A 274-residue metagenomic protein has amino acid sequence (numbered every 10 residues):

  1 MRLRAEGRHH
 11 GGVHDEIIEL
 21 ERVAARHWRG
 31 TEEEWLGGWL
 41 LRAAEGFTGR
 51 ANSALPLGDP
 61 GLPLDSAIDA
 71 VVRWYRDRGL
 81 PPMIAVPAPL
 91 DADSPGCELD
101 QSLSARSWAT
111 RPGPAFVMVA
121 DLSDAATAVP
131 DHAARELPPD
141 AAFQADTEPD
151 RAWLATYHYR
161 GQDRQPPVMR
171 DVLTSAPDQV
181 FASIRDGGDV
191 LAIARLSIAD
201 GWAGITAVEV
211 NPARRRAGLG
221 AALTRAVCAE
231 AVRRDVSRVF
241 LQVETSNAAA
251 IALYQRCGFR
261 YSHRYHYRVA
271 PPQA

Functional and structural regions predicted by a protein language model:
M1-E21, L55-P56, P114-V117, D121-V172 (+2 more regions): Short amphipathic alpha-helix that is part of the acyltransferase structural core
M1-R76, D91, P95, P166: N-terminal charged segments
R26-E32, P95, R111-P114, V172-S183 (+1 more regions): A short helix-loop-beta-strand connector motif used in the catalytic cores of GNAT acetyltransferases and, in some
L64-H158, R268: Acyl-donor-binding surface of acyltransferase catalytic domains
L64-V72, A207-P212, R216-R233, R238 (+1 more regions): Conserved acetyl-CoA-binding loop-helix of GNAT-fold acetyltransferases
A92-T110, A217, A221, T245-R264 (+1 more regions): Conserved active-site alpha-helix within GNAT-family acetyltransferase domains
F116-P130, Q242-A248, R256-G258, H263-A274: C-terminal "cap" of GNAT-fold acetyltransferases
Q165-A213: A conserved beta-strand-loop-helix scaffold within acyl/acetyltransferase catalytic domains
